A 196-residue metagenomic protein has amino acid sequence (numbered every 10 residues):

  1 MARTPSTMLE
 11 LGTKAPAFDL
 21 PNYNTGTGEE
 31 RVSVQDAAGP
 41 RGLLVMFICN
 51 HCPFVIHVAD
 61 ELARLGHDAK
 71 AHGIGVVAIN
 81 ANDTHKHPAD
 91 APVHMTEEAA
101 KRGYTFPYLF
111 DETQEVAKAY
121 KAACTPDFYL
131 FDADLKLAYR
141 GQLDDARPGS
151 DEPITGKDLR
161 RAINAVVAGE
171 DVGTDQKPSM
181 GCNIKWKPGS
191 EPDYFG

Functional and structural regions predicted by a protein language model:
M1-Q176, N183, S190-G196: Chalcogenol-based redox active-site neighborhoods
